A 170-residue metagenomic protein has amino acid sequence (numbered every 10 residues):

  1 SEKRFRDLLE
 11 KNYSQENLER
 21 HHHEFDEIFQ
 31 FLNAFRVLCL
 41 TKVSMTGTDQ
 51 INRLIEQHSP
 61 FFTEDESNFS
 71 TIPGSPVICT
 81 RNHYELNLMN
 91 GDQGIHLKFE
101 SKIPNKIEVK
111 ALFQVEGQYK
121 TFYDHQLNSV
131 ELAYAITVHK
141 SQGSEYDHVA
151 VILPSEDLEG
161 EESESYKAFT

Functional and structural regions predicted by a protein language model:
S1-V77, H83-L86: Conserved helicase motor core of P-loop NTPases
T48, N87-N90, E161-E162: Alpha-helix N-cap/helix-start motif
E56, P60, N82, S101 (+1 more regions): Hydrophobic alpha-helix feature that most strongly marks membrane-spanning transmembrane helices and their immediate
Y84-N87, L127-S129: Short, solvent-exposed secondary-structure boundary motifs
D92, H96-T170: C-terminal accessory regions
